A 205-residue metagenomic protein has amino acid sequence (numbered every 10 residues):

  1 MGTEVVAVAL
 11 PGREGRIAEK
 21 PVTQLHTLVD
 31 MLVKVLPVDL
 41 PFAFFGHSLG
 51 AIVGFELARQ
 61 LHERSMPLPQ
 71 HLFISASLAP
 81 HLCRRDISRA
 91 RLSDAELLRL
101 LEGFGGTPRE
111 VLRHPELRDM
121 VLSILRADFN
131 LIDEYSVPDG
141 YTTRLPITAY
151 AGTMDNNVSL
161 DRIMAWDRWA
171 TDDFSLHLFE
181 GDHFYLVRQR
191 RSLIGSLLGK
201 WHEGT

Functional and structural regions predicted by a protein language model:
M1-T205: Non-catalytic, mobile gating and regulatory segments of ester bond hydrolases
